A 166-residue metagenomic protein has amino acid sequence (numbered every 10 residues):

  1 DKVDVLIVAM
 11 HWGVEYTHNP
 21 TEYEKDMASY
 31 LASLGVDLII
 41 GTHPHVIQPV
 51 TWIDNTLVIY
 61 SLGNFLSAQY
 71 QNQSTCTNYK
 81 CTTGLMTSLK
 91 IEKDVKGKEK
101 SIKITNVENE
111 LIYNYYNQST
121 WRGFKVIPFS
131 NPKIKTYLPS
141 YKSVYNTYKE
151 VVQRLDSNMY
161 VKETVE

Functional and structural regions predicted by a protein language model:
D1, W12, E24-Y30, N131: Active-site/ligand-binding-proximal alpha/beta "capping" segment
D1-N19: Short acidic, glycine-rich surface-loop motifs adjacent to enzyme active sites
I7, Y60, L89: Conserved, mostly hydrophobic/aromatic
A9, E24-A28, I47, L138 (+1 more regions): Extracytoplasmic/secreted envelope proteins and their assembly/folding machinery, especially bacterial periplasmic
H11-E15, H45, G63-F65, I112: Active-site beta-loop-alpha junctions enriched in small/polar residues
E22-L85: Conserved beta-sheet core of the metallophosphoesterase superfamily
T75-E166: A short C-terminal boundary segment appended to hydrolase-like catalytic domains
